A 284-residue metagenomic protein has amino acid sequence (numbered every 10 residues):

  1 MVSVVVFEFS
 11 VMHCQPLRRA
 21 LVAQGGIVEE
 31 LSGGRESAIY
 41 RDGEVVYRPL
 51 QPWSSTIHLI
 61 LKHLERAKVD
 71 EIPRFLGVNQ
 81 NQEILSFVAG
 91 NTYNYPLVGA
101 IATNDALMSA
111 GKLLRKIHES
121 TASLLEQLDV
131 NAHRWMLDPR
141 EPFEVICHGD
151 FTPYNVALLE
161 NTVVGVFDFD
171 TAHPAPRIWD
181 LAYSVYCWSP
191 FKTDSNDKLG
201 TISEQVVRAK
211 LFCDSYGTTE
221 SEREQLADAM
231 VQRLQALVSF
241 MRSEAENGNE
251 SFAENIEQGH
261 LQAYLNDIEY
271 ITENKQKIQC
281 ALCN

Functional and structural regions predicted by a protein language model:
E29-I57, P96: ATP-binding glycine-rich loop module of kinase domains
E36-R41, W135-D180, P190: Active-site acidic catalytic loop and adjacent metal/ATP-binding pocket of ATP-dependent phosphoryl transfer enzymes
K68-L76: Conserved HxN/HPN-centered segment at the entrance to the catalytic loop of eukaryotic protein kinase-like domains
N79-S109: Conserved structural core of kinase catalytic domains
L97-D129, E144-G149, Y154, L211: Conserved kinase catalytic-core helix
L181-T218, R233-G248: Active-site activation/catalytic loop segments of kinase-like enzymes and analogous catalytic loops in related
L237-N284: ATP/Mg2+ or Mg2+-diphosphate-binding catalytic cores that bind nucleotide phosphates or diphosphates via glycine-rich
